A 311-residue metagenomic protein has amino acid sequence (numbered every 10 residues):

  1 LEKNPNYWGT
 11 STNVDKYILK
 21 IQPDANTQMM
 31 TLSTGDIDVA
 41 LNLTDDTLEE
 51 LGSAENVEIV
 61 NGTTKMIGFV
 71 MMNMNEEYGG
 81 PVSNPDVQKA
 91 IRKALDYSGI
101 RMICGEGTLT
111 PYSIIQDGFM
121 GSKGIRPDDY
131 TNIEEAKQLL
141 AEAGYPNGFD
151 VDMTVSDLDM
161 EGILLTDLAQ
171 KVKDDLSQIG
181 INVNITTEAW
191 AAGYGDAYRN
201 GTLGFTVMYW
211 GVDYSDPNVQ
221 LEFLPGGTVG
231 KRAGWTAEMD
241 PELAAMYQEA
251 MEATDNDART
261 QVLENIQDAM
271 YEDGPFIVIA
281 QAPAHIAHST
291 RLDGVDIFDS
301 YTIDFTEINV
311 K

Functional and structural regions predicted by a protein language model:
E2-Y7, T64-A90, A94, E238 (+1 more regions): A bilobed periplasmic-binding-protein/Venus flytrap-type ligand-binding module shared by bacterial periplasmic
K3, G68, R92-S122, L164-K173 (+1 more regions): Detector for C-terminal structural segments
N4-E50: Ligand-site clamp/hinge motif
S11-D15, P85, I133-D152: Immediate post-signal peptide segment of exported/extracytoplasmic ligand-binding proteins
Q28-M29, I37, T47-L48, Y78 (+3 more regions): Short, hydrophobic alpha-helical packing/hinge segments within bilobed ligand-binding/sensory domains
L43-A54, V212-D216: A ligand-binding cleft/hinge motif common to bilobed small-molecule-binding domains
S83, L109-E142, L158-D167: Structural transition elements
A141-V212, A284: Ligand/substrate-recognition segments at binding pockets and active sites
